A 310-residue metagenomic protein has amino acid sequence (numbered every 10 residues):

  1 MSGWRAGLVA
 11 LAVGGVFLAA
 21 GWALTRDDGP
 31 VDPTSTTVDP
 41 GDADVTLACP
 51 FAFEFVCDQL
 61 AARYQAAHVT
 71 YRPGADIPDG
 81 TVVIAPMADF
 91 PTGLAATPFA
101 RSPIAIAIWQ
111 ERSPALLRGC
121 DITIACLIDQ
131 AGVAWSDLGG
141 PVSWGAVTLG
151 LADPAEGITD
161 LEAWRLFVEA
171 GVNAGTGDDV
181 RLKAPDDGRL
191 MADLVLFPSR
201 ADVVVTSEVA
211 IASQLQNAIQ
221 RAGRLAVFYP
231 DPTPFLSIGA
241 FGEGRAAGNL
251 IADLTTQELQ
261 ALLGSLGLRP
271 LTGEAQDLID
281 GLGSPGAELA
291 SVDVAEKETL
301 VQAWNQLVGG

Functional and structural regions predicted by a protein language model:
S2-G41, E243-G310: Extracellular/periplasmic juxtamembrane helices and adjacent flexible linkers that interface with membrane partners
P30-T148, V301: N-terminal segment of the mature folded domain
A62-A66, A88, W109-R112, V168-V172 (+4 more regions): Sec-exported extracytoplasmic/periplasmic mature domains
P98-I106, I219-G248: Periplasmic-binding protein-like
E111-R118, E156-G157, V172-N173, E243-N249: Short helix-loop capping/hinge motifs at secondary-structure junctions, enriched in acidic/polar residues
I122-D137, T148-A155, S237-P270, A275: Bilobed periplasmic-binding protein/Venus flytrap-like ligand-binding cleft at the lobe interface of extracytoplasmic
I128-A192: Ligand-binding cleft/hinge of the Venus flytrap
L166-F228: Ligand-binding pocket segment of bilobal, Venus flytrap-like solute-binding proteins
